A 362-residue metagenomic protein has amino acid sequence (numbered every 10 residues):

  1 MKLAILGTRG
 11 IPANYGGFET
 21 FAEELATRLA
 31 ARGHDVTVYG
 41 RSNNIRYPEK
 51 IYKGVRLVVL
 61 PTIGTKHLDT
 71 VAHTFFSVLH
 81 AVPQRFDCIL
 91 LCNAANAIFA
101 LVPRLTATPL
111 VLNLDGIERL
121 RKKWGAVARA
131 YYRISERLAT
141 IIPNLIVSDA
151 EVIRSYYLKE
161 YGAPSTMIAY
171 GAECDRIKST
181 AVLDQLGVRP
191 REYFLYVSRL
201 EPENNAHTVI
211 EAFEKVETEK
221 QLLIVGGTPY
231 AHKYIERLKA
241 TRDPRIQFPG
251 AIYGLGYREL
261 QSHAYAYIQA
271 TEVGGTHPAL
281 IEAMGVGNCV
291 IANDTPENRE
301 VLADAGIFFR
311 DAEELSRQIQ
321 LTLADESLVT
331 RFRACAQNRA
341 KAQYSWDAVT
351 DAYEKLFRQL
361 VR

Functional and structural regions predicted by a protein language model:
K2, T8-N14, R28-T65, V152-R154 (+2 more regions): N-terminal strand-loop element at the rim of the active site of nucleotide-sugar-dependent glycosyltransferases
A4, G187-E217, L223: Conserved donor-binding/catalytic core segment of Leloir-type glycosyltransferases
Y47-E49, Q221-R245, P249, L255-G256: Short, structured helix-loop element that forms part of the nucleotide-activated donor/catalytic region
V71-V82, F86-D115, G275: An aromatic- and histidine-rich active-site surface loop
L79, A128-I146, L238: Membrane-proximal helix-turn-helix segments that form the acceptor-binding/catalytic region of lipid-linked
E272: Aromatic "clamp/platform" in nucleotide-sugar-dependent glycosyltransferases that forms part of the donor/acceptor
G285, C289-A292: Short hydrophobic beta-strand element within catalytic cores of glycosyltransferases and related nucleotide-activated
R299-L321, S327: Change "using UDP/GDP/dTDP sugars" to "using nucleotide sugars
